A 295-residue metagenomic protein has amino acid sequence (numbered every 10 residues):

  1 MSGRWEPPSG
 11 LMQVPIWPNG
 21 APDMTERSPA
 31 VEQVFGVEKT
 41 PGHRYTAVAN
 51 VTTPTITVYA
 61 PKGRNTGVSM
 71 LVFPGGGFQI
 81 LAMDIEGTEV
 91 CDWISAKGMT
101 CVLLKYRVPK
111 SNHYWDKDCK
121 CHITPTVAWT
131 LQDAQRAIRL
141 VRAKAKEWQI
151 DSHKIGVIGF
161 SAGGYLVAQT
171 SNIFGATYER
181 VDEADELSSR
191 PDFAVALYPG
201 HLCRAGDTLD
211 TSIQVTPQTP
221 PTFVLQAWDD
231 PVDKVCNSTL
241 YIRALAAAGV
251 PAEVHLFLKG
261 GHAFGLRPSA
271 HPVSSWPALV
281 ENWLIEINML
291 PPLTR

Functional and structural regions predicted by a protein language model:
S2-R64: N-terminal cap/lid segment of alpha/beta-hydrolase-fold proteins
T66-G75: Short beta-strand element of the alpha/beta-hydrolase
G77-E86, L103-W129, I173-G175, G206 (+1 more regions): Cap/lid segment of the alpha/beta-hydrolase catalytic domain
D84-V102: Short amphipathic alpha-helix adjacent to the substrate-entry channel of hydrolases
W129-P217: Primarily recognizes the serine-hydrolase "nucleophile elbow" in alpha/beta-hydrolase and SGNH/GDSL folds
V224-Q226, D230: Short beta-strand/loop motif that positions the catalytic acidic residue of the alpha/beta-hydrolase fold
P231-N237: Conserved alpha/beta-hydrolase "acid-adjacent" motif
T239-R295: C-terminal catalytic histidine-bearing segment of alpha/beta-hydrolase fold enzymes
